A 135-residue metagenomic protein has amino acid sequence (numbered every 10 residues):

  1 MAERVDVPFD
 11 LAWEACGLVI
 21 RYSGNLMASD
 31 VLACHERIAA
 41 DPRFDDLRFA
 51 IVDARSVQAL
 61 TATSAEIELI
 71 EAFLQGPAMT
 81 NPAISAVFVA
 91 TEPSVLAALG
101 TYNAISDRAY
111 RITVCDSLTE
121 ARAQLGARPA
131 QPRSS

Functional and structural regions predicted by a protein language model:
A2-S135: Amphipathic, Lys/Arg-enriched alpha-helical "gate/interface" segment within cytosolic domains that mediates
